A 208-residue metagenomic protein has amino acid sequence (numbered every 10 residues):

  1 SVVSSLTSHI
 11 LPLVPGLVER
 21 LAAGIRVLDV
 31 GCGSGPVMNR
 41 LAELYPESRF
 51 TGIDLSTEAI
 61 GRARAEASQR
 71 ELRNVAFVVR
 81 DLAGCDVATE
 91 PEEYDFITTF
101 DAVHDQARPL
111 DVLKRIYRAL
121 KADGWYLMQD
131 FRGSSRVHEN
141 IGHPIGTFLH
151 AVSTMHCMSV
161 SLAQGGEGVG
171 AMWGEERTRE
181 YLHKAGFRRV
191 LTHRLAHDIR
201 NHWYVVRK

Functional and structural regions predicted by a protein language model:
S1-I25: Conserved Class I S-adenosyl-L-methionine-dependent methyltransferase catalytic core
P36-Y45: Conserved SAM-binding loop of SAM-dependent methyltransferases across substrates and taxa, primarily the Class I
S56: Conserved SAM/SAH-binding beta-strand->alpha-helix loop
R70-G84: Conserved SAM-binding strand-loop segment of SAM-dependent methyltransferases
A83-I97: A short acidic, Gly/Pro-enriched loop at the edge of an enzyme's catalytic core that lines a small-molecule cofactor
L110-A122: A short glycine-rich, Lys/Arg-flanked "PGG" loop and its adjoining helix->strand segment in the class I
D123-D130: Conserved beta-strand signature within the Rossmann-like core of class I S-adenosyl-L-methionine
F131-K184: C-terminal alpha-helical "lid/dimerization" subdomain adjacent to the S-adenosyl-L-methionine
